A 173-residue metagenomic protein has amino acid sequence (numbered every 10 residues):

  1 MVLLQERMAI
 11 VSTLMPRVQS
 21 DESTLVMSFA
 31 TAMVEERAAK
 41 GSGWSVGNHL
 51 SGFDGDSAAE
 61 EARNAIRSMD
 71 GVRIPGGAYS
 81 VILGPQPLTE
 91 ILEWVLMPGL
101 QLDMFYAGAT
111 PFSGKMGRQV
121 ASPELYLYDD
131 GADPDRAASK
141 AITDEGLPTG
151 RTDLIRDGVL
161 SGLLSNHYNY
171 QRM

Functional and structural regions predicted by a protein language model:
V2-M173: Active-site-adjacent "lid" and substrate-binding segments of diverse enzymatic cores
